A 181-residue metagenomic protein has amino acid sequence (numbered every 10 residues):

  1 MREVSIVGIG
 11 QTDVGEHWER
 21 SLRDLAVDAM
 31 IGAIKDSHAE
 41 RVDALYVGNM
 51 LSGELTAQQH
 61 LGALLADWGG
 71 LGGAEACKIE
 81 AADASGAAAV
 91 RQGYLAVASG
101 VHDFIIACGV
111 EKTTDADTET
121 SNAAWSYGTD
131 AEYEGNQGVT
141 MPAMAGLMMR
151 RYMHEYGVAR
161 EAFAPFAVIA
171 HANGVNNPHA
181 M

Functional and structural regions predicted by a protein language model:
M1-A76, A98, A107-M181: Conserved "HGTGT" condensation-loop signature of ketosynthase/thiolase-family condensing enzymes that catalyze
A66-Q92: Aromatic/His-enriched, Gly/Pro-containing loop or helix-boundary segments that lie immediately adjacent to catalytic
Q92-V97, D103-I105: Thiamine diphosphate
